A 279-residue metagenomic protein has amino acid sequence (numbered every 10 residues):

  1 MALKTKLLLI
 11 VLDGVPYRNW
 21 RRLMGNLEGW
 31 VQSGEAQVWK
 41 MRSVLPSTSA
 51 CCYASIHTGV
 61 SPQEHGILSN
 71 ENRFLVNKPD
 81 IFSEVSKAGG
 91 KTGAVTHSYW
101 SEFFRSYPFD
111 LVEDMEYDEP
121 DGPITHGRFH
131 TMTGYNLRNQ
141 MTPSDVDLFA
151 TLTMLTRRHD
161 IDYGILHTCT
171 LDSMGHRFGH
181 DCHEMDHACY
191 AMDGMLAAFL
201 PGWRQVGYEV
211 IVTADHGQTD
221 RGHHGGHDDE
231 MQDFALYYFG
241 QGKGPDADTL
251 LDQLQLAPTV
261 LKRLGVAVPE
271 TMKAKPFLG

Functional and structural regions predicted by a protein language model:
M1-G279: Feature captures the catalytic ectodomains and active-site-proximal regions of enzymes that hydrolyze or transfer
